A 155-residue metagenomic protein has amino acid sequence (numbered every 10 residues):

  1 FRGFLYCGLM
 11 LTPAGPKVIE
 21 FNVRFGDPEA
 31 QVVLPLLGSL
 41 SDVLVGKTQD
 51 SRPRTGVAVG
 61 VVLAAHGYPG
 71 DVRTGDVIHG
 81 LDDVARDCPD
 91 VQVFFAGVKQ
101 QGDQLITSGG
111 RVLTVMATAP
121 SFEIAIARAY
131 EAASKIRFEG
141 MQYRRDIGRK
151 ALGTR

Functional and structural regions predicted by a protein language model:
F1-L5, N22-C88, Q101: Active-site "cap" helix and flanking loop/linker of ATP-utilizing ligase/carboxylase catalytic domains
C7-L11, P16-F25, F95-V98: Short beta-strand elements
L11, L63-A64, F95, A117 (+1 more regions): Hydrophobic side chains in beta-strands
P13, P53-T55, R86, L105-R111: A structural signal for short secondary-structure junctions
A14, D27, G38, Q49 (+2 more regions): Generic secondary-structure signature for well-ordered alpha-helical cores
P16-K17, A58-V61, D90-V93, Q104 (+1 more regions): Structural motif
H79-D87, F94-A96, V115, E123: RNase H-like, Mg2+-dependent phosphodiesterase core, and more generally RNA phosphate-backbone-engaging helix-loop
K99-G102, I106-R155: Generic C-terminus detector
